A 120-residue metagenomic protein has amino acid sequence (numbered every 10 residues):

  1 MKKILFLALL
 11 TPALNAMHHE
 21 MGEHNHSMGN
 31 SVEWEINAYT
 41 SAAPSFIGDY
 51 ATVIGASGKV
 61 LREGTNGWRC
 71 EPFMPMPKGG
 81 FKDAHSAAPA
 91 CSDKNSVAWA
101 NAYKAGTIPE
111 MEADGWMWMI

Functional and structural regions predicted by a protein language model:
M1-I4: Positively charged n-region of N-terminal signal peptides that target proteins for export
F6-L9: Sec-dependent N-terminal signal peptides
T11-L14: N-terminal signal peptide c-region/cleavage motif recognized by signal peptidases
A16-E20: Boundary at the C-terminal end of the N-terminal hydrophobic targeting segment
G22-I120: Primary mode marks residue(s) on the alpha4-beta5-alpha5 output face of response regulator receiver
